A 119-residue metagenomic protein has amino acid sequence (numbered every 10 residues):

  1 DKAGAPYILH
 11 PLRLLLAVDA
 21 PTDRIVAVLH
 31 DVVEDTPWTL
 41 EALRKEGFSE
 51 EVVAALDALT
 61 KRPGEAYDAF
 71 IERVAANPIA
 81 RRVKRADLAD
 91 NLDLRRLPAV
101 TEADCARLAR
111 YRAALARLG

Functional and structural regions predicted by a protein language model:
D1-G119: Active-site helical microenvironments for divalent-metal-assisted chemistry
